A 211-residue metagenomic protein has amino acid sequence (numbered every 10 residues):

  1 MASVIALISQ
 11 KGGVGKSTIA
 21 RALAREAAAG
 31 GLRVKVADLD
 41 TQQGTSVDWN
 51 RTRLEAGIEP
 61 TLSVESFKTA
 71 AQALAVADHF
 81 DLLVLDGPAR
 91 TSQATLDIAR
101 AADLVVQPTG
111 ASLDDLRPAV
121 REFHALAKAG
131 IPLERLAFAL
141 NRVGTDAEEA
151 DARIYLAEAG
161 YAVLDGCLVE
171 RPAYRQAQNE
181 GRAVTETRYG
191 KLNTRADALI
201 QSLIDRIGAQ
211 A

Functional and structural regions predicted by a protein language model:
V4-Q10, V14, R21-L96, Q178-Y189: P-loop/Walker-type NTP enzyme "switch/lid" segment
S17-R21, A119-V120: Motif I (Walker A/P-loop) of helicase-class P-loop NTPases
V36-A37, L85, Q107, F138-L140: Structural beta-sheet core signal
A94-S112: Inter-motif core of Ras-like GTPase G domains
R117-L133: Conserved C-terminal guanine-recognition region of P-loop GTPase G domains, centered on the G4
V143-G144, R153-A183: Beta-strand-loop-alpha "switch" segments that mediate conformational coupling across diverse proteins
G181-A211: NTP-binding/hydrolysis catalytic cores, primarily Walker-type P-loop NTPases
